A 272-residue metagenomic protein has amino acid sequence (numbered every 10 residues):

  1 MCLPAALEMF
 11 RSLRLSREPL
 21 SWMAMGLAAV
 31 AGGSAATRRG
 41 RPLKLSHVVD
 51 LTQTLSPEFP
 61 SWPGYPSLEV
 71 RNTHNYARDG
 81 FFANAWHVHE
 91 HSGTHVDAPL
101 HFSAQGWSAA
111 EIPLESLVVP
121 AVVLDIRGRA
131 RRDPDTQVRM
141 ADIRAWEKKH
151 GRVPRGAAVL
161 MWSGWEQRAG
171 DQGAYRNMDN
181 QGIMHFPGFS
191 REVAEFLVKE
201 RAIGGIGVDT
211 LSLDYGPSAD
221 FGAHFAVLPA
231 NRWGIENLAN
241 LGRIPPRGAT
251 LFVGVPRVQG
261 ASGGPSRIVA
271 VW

Functional and structural regions predicted by a protein language model:
C2, F10, W22-L27, G33-W272: Active-/binding-site microenvironments in catalytic and ligand-binding cores
